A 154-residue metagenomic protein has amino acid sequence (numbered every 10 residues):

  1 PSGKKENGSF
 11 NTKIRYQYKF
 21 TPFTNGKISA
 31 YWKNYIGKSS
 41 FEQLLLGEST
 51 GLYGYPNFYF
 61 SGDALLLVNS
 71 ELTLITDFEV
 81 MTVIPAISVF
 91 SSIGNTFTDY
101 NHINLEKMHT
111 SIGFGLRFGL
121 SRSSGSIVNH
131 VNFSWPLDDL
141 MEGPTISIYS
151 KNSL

Functional and structural regions predicted by a protein language model:
P1-L154: C-terminal transmembrane beta-barrel domains of outer membrane proteins
